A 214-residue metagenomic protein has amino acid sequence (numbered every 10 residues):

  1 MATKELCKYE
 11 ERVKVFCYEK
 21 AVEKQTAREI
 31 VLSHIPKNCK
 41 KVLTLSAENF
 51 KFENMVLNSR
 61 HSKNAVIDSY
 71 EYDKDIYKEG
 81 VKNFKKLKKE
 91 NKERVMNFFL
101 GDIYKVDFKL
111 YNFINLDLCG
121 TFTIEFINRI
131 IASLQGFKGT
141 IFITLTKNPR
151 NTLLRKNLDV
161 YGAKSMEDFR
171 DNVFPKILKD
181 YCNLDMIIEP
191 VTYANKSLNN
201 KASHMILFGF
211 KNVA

Functional and structural regions predicted by a protein language model:
M1-S59, D73-I76: S-adenosyl-L-methionine
S46, Y111-I124, T146: Conserved proline-anchored active-site loop of SAM-dependent methyltransferases that bridges a beta-strand
S62-A65, Q135-G139: A short helix->loop->beta-strand "cap" motif at the edges of active sites that frequently abuts
A65-E71: Conserved SAM-binding motif I beta-strand of class I
Y77-K109, F113: S-adenosyl-L-methionine
G120-G136: A short, conserved alpha-helix within the catalytic core of class I
F137-T152: Conserved beta-strand signature within the Rossmann-like core of class I S-adenosyl-L-methionine
L158-A214: Class I S-adenosyl-L-methionine
